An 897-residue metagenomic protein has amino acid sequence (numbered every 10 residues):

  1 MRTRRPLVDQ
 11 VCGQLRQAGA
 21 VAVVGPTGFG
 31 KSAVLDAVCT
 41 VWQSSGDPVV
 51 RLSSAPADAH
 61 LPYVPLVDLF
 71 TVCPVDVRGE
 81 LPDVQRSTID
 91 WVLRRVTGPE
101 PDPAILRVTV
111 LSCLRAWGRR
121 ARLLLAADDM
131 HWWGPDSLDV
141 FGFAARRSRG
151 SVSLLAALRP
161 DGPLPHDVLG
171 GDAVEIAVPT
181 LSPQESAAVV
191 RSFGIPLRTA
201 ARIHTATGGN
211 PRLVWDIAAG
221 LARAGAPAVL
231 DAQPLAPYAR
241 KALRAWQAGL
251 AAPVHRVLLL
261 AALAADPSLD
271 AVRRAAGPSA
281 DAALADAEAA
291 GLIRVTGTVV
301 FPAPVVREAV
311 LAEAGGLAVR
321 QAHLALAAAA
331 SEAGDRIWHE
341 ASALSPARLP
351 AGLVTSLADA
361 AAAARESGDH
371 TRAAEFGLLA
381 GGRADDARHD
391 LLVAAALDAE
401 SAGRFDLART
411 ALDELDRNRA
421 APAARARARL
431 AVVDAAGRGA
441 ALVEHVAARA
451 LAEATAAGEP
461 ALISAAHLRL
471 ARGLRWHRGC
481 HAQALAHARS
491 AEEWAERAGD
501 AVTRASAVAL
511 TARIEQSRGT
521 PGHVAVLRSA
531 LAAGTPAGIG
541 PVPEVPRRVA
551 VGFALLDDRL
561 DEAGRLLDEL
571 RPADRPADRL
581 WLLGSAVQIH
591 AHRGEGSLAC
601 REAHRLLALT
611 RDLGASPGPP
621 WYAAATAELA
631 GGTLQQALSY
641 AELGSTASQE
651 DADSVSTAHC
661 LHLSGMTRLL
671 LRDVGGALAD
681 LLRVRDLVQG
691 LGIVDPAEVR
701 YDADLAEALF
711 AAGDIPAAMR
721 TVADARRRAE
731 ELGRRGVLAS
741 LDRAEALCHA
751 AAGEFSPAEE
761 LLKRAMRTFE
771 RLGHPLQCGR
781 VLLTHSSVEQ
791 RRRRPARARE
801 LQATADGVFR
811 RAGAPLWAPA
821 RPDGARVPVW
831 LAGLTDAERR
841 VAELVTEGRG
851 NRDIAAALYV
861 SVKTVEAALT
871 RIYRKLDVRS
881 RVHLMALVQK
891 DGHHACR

Functional and structural regions predicted by a protein language model:
M1-C12, A837: N-terminal pre-P-loop "Q-motif" helix
A20, V34-V38, R294, V300-F301 (+11 more regions): Extended alpha-helical scaffolding segments used for macromolecular assembly and cargo binding
F29, A33-R122, W132: Conserved phosphate-binding/catalytic loops and adjacent sensor/switch elements of nucleotide-binding enzymes, spanning
F29, E185-E375, L379, K875: Short secondary-structure boundary elements
C39, Q43-S45, G79-E80, P165-L169 (+7 more regions): Internal alpha-solenoid helical repeat scaffolds
W133, V140-I176: Sensor-1/coupling segment of RecA-like P-loop NTPase cores
V174-Q184: Conserved AAA+ ATPase "SRH/arginine-finger" region at the nucleotide-binding site
E760, A803, A825-R897: Helix-turn-helix DNA-binding segment
